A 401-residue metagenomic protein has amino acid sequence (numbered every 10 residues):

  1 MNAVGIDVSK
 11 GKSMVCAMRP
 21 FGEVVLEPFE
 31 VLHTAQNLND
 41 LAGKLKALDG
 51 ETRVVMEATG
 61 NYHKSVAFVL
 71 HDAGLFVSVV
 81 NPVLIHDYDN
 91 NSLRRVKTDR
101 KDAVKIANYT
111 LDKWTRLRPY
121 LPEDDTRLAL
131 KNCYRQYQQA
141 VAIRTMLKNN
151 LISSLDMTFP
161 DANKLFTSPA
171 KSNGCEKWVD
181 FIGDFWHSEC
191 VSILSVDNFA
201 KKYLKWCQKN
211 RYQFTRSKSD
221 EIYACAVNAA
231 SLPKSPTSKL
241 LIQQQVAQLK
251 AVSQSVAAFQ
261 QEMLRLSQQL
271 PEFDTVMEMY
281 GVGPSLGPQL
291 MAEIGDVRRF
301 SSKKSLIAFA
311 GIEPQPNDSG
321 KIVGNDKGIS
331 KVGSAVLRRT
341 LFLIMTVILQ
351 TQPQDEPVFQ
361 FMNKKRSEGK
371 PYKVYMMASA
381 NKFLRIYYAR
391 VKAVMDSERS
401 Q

Functional and structural regions predicted by a protein language model:
M1-Q401: A detector of single, family-specific signature residues that are central to catalytic or substrate-handling motifs
